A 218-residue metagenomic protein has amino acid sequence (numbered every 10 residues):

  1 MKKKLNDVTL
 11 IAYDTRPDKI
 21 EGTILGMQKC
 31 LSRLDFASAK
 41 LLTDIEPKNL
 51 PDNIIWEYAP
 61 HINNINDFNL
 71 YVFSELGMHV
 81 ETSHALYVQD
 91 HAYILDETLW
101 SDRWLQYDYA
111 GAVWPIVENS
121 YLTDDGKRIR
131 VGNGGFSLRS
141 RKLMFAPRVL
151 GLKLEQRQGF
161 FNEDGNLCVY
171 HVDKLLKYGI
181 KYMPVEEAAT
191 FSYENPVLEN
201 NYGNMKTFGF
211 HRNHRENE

Functional and structural regions predicted by a protein language model:
M1-H84: N-terminal anchoring/stem segment of glycosyltransferases
T15-D18, I45-K48, H61-N63, H91-I94 (+3 more regions): Short, solvent-exposed loop/turn segments at secondary-structure junctions
P51-D52, D96-L99, R148: Short glycine-/acidic-enriched loop or helix-start segments at secondary-structure transitions that form or flank
P60, L99, K153: Basic, ligand-binding patches in group-transfer machinery, especially extracytoplasmic/periplasmic segments
T82-I94: Short beta-strand-to-loop acidic/aromatic patch adjacent to the donor-nucleotide binding site
Y93-D125: Conserved donor-nucleotide/metal-binding helix-loop-beta segment in metal-dependent transferases, i.e., the alpha-helix
I129-E218: Catalytic core and acceptor-binding pocket of nucleotide-sugar-dependent glycosyltransferases
